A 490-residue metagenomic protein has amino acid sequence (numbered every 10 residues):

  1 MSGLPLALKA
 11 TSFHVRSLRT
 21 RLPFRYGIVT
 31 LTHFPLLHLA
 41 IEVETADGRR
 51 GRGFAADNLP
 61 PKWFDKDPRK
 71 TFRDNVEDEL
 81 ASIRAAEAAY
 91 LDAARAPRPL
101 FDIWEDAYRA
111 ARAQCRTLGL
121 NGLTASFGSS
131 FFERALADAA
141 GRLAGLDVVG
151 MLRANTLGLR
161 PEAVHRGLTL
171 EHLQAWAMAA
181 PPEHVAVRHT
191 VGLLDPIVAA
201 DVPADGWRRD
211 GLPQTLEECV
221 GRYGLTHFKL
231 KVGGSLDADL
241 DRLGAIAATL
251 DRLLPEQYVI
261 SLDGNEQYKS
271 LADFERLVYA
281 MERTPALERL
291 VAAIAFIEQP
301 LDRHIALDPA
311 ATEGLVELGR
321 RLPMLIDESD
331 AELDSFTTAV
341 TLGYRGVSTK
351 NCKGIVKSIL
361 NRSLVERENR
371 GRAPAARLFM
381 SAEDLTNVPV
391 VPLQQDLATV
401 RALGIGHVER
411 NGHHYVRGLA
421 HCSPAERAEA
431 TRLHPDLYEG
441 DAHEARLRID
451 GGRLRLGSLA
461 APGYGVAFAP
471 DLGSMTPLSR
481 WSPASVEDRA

Functional and structural regions predicted by a protein language model:
M1-E42: Short, Gly/Pro- and small/polar-rich lid/capping loops
Y26, E42, A56-F64, H189-L193: Glycine-rich phosphate/pyrophosphate-binding beta-alpha loops
T30-H33, A177-P181, V316-L318: Solvent-exposed alpha-helices and their adjacent loops that cap or buttress functional pockets in soluble metabolic
V43-R49, D450-G451: Short acidic-glycine loop/turn motifs at beta-strand connectors
R50-N155: Metal- or metallocofactor-binding catalytic centers and their adjacent structured scaffolds across diverse enzyme
A113-L277, A292-D302: Active-site-facing alpha/beta catalytic cores
K229-L393: Catalytic core of soluble alpha/beta enzymes
G371-A490: Flexible C-terminal active-site loop/helix
